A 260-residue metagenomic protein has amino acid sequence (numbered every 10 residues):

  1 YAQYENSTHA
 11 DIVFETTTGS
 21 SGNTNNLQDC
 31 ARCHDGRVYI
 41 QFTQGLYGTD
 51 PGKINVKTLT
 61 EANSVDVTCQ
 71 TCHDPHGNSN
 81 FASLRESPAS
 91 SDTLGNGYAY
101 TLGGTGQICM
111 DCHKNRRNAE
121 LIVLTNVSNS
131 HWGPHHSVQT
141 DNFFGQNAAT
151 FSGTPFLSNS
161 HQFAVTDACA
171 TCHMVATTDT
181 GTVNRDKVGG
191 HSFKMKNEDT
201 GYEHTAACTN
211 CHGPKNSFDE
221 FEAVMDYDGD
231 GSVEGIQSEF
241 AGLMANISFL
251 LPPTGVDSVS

Functional and structural regions predicted by a protein language model:
Y1-G104, D111-G201: Sequence context of c-type cytochrome heme-c attachment sites
G19-L27, V67-P75, Q107-I108, E203-P214 (+1 more regions): Short Fe-S-cluster ligation motifs
G106, S137, K187, T205 (+2 more regions): Low-complexity, intrinsically disordered regions enriched in charged/polar residues
G181, D219-S260: Acidic, glycine-anchored loop motifs typical of Ca2+
S192-V224: Long, well-ordered mid-to-C-terminal structural blocks that present hydrophobic/aromatic surfaces
